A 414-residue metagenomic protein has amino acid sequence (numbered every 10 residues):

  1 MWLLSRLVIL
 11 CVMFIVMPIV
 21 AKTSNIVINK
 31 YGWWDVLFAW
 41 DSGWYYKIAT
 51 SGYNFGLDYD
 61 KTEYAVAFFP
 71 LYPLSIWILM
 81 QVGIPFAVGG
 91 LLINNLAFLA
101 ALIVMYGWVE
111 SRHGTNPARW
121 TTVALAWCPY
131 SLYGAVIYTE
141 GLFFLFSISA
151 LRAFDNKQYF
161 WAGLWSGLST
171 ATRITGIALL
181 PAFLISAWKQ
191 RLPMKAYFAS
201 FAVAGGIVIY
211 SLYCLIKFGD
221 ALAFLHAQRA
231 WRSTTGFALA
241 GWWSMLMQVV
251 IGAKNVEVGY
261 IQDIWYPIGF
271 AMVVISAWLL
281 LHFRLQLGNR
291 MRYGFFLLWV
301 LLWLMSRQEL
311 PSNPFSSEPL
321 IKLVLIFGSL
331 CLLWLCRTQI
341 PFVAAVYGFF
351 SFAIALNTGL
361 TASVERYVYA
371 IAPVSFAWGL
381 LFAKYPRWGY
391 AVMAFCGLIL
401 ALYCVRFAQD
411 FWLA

Functional and structural regions predicted by a protein language model:
S5-K22, L37, L180-P314, I321-V324 (+1 more regions): Membrane-lumen/periplasm interface segments of specific transmembrane helices in polyprenyl phosphate-linked
F38-I84, A238-V250, A355: Short hydrophobic/aromatic helix or loop-helix immediately within or flanking a transmembrane segment in polytopic
K61-V66, P70, L74, V82-A100 (+2 more regions): Loop-to-helix entry region of an early transmembrane alpha helix in multi-pass inner-membrane enzymes
W77, G89-R112, I275-L280: Transmembrane-helix motifs of polytopic, lipid-linked glycan transferases
V88-G89, M105-W127, F144, F342-V346: Transmembrane-helix signature of polytopic, membrane-embedded enzymes that assemble or transfer cell-envelope glycans
V104, A124-W127, L142-W161, L180 (+1 more regions): Specific aromatic-rich, kink-prone transmembrane helix
H113-T115, A150-W161, A187-R191, Q339-I340: Membrane-interface transmembrane helices that cradle and orient dolichyl/undecaprenyl
V136-L142, V364: Short acidic/glycine- and proline-prone juxtamembrane loop motifs at membrane-interface regions of multi-pass membrane
